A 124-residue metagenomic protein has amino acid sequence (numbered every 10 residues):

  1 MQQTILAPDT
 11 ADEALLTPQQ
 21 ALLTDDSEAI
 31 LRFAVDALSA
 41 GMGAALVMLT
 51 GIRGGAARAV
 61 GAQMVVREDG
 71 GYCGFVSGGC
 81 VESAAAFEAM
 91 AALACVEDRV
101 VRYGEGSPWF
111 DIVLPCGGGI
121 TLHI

Functional and structural regions predicted by a protein language model:
M1-I124: Segments forming oxygen-rich coordination pockets for charged ligands
